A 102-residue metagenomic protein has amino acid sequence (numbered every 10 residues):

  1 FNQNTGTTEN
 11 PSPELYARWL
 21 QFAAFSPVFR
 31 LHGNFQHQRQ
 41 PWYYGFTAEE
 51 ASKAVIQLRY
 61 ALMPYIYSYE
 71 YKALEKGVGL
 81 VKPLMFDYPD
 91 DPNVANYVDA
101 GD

Functional and structural regions predicted by a protein language model:
F1-D102: Catalytic-domain carbohydrate-binding cleft regions of carbohydrate-active enzymes
